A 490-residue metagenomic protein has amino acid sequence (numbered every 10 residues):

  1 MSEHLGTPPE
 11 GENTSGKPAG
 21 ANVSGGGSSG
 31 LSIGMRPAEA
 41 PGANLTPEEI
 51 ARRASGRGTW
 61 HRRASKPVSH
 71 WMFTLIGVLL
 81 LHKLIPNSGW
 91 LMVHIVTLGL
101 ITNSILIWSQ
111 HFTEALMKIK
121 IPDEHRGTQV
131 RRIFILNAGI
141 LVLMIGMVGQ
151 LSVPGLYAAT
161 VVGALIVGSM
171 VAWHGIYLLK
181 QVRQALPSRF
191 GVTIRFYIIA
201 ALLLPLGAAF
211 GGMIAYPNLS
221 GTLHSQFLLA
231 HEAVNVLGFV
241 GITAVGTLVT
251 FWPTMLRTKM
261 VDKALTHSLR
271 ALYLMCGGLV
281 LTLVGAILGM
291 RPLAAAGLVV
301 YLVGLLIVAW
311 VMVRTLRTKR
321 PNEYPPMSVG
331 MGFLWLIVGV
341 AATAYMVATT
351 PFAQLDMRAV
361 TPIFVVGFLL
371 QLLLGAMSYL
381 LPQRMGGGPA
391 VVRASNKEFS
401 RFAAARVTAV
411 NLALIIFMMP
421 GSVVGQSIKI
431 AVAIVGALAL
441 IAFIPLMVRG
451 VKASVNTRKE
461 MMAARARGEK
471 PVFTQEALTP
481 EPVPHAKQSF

Functional and structural regions predicted by a protein language model:
S2-F490: Hydrophobic alpha-helical transmembrane segments of multi-pass integral membrane proteins
